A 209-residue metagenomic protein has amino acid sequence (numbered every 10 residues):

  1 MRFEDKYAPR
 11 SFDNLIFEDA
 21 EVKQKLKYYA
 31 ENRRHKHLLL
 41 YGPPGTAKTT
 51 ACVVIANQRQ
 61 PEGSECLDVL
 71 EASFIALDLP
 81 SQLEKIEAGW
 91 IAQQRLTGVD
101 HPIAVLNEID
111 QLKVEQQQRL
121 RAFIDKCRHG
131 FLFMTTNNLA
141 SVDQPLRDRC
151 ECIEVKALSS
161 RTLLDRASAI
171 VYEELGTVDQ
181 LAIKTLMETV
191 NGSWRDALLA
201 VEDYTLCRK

Functional and structural regions predicted by a protein language model:
R2-P43, A88-L96: Pre-Walker A (pre-P-loop) alpha-helix and adjacent loop at the N terminus of AAA/AAA+ ATPase modules, a conserved
A20-K23, C66-P102: Short glycine-rich substrate-engagement loop in P-loop NTPases that contacts/grips substrate
Y28-V69: Walker A/P-loop
H35-K36, E62-L67, D100-H101, C127-G130 (+2 more regions): Short glycine-/polar-rich loops that comprise or flank the Walker A/P-loop and associated switch/sensor motifs
A72, E151-L164: Conserved AAA+ ATPase "SRH/arginine-finger" region at the nucleotide-binding site
A88-A92, L106-D148: Conserved catalytic/switch belt of AAA+ P-loop NTPases
S160-Y172, Q180-M187: An amphipathic alpha-helix signature
K184-T189, R195-C207: C-terminal helical "lid" of AAA+/P-loop NTPase domains
